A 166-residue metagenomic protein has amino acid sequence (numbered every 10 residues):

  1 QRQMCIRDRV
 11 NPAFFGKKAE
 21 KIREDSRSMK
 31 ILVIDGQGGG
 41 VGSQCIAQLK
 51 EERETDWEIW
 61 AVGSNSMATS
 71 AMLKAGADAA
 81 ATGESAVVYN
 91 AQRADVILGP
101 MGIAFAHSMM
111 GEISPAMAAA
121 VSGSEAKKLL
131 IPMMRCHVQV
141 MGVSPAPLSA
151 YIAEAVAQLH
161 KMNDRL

Functional and structural regions predicted by a protein language model:
Q1-I6: Short, small-residue-biased leader/transition segments that mark boundaries at the very start of proteins
K18-I22: Polybasic, lysine-rich low-complexity intrinsically disordered segments
K30-G63: Glycine-rich phosphate/diphosphate-binding loop of Rossmann-like nucleotide-binding domains
G36-G39, S64-S66, S85, I103 (+1 more regions): Short, ordered loop/turn segments at secondary-structure junctions
D56, G123-K128: A short helix->loop->beta-strand "cap" motif at the edges of active sites that frequently abuts
W57-T82, Q139-G142: N-terminal beta-loop-helix "entrance" segment that forms/cooperates in small-molecule cofactor or anionic ligand
A79-M117: Glycine-rich phosphate-binding loop
L130-L166: Short, glycine-/small-residue-rich phosphate/pyrophosphate-handling segment
